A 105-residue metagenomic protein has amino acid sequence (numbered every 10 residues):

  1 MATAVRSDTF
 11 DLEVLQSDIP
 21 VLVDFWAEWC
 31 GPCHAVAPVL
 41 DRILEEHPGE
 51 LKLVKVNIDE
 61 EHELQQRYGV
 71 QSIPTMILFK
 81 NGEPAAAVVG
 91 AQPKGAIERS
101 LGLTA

Functional and structural regions predicted by a protein language model:
T3-V21, H62: A short beta-strand-turn-helix
R6, W26, V54: Conserved Rossmann-like nucleotide-binding pocket used by diverse enzymes that bind dinucleotide cofactors
D18-I19, F25-W29, S72: Short pre-active-site segment immediately N-terminal to redox-active cysteine/selenocysteine motifs in thiol-based
D18-P20, A35-V56: Conserved helix-turn-beta segment immediately C-terminal to the redox Cys motif in thioredoxin-like folds
F25-V39: Conserved redox-active cysteine motifs that mediate thiol-disulfide chemistry, especially di-cysteine Cys-X(1-2)-Cys
H62-Q71: Mid-chain, well-packed structural core segment of small domains
S72, I77-A105: Non-catalytic, surface beta->alpha helical segment in thiol-disulfide oxidoreductase systems
